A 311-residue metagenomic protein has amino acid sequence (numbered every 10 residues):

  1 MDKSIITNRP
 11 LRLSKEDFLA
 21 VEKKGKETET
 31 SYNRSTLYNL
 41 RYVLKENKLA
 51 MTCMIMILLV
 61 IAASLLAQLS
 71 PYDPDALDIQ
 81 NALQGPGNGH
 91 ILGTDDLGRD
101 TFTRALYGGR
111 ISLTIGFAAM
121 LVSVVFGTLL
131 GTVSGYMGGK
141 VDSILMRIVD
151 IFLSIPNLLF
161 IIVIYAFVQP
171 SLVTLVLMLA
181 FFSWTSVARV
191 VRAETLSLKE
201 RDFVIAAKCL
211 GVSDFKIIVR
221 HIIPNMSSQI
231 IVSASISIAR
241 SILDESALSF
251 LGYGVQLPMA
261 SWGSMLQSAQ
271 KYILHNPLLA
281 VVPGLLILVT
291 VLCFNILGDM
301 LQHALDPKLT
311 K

Functional and structural regions predicted by a protein language model:
M1-T128, T132, G139-K140, S241 (+1 more regions): Gly/Trp-centered helix-boundary motif
K23, I111-I115, L130, D142-M146 (+6 more regions): Short alpha-helical transmembrane interface motifs in multi-pass membrane proteins
R41-E46, F102-R110, T114, D142-L153 (+7 more regions): Alpha-helical membrane-interface segments at transmembrane helix boundaries
V60, T132, I161-A166, L175 (+5 more regions): Transmembrane alpha-helix boundary and packing residues in multipass membrane permease domains and related
I91, D95, T101, F126-G127 (+2 more regions): Generic hydrophobic transmembrane alpha-helix motif, especially the helices
R110-F126, I161, F215-A247, F294: Transmembrane alpha-helices
Y165-F167, L179, E194-T195, L243-L286 (+1 more regions): Glycine-rich helix-loop "coupling/hinge" segments at transmembrane-helix boundaries in multipass transporters
